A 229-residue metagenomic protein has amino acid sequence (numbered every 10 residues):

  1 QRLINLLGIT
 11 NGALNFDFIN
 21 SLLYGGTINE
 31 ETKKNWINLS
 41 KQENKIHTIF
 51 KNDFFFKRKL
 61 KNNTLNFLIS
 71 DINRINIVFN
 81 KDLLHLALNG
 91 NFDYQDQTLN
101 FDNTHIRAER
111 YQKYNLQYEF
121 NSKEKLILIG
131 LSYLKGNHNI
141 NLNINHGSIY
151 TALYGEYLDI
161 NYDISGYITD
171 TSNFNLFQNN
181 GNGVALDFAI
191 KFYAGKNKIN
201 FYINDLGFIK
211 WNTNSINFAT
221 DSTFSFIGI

Functional and structural regions predicted by a protein language model:
Q1-L176, S215-I229: A subset of solvent-exposed loop/turn segments in beta-rich extracellular surface proteins, enriched in glycine
K113-N115, G183-D187: Transmembrane beta-barrel architecture of outer membranes
L131-K135, F192, I203: Short, structured patches in soluble enzyme cores that scaffold and shape functional sites
N175-N182, A189-Y193: Short, contiguous, pocket-lining structural segments that sit at or immediately flank catalytic/ligand-binding sites
N179-V184, I203-I209: Outer/extracellular conduits and scaffolds centered on Gram-negative outer-membrane beta-barrels
A194-I199, N204-L206: Beta-propeller domains
N197, I209-N214: Amphipathic alpha-helical packing elements
